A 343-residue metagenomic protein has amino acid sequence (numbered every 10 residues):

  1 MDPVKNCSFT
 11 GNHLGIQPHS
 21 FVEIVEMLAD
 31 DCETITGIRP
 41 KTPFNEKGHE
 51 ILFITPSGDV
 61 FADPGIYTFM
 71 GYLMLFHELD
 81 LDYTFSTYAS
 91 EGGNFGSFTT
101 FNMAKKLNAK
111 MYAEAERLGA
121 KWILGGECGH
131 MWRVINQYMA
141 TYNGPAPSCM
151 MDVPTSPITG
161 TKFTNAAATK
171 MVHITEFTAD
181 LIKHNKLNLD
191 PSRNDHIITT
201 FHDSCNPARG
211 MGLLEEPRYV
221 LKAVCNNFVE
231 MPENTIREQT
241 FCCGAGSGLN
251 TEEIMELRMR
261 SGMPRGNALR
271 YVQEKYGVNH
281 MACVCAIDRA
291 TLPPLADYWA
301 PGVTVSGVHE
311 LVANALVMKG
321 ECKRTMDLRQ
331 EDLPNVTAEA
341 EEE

Functional and structural regions predicted by a protein language model:
M1, G248-G262, A290-V303: Iron-sulfur (Fe-S) cluster-binding segments and ferredoxin-like electron-carrier domains, especially [2Fe-2S]
M1-S156, G160, R329-E343: Iron-sulfur-cluster electron-transfer modules
T55-V60, Y88-F98, N102, K106 (+4 more regions): Local cysteine-cluster metal-coordination motifs and their immediate loop/turn environment, predominantly Fe-S cluster
L73-S86, K183-L187, H196-L257: Redox- and metal-dependent alpha/beta enzyme cores, enriched for Fe-S-associated oxidoreductases and cofactor-handling
A104-L107, K186-F201, G248-S261, K323-E343: A polyampholytic, Gly/Pro-enriched intrinsically disordered region
Y138-G144, L221, L292-W299: Short, aromatic/basic amphipathic alpha-helical patches
P147-P191, E233-E238, D297-N335: Short, flexible loop segments at boundaries between secondary-structure elements
L257-N279, A290: A short, acidic, amphipathic alpha-helical segment used as a generic capping/interface helix at domain edges
